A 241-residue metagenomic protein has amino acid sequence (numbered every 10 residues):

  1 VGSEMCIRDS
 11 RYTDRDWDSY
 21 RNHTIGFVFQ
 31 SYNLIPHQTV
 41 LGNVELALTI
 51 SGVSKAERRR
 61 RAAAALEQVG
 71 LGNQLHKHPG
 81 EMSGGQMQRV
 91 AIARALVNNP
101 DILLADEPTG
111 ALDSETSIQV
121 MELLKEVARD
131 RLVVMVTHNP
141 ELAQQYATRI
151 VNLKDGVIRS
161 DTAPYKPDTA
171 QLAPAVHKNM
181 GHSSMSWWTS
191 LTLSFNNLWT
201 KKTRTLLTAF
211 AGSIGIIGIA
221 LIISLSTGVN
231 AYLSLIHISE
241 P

Functional and structural regions predicted by a protein language model:
V1-I7, H237-P241: Short, small-residue-biased leader/transition segments that mark boundaries at the very start of proteins
S19, H78-Q88: Conserved ABC ATPase signature
H23-T24, L123-M135: Conserved catalytic loops of ABC-family nucleotide-binding domains
E45, T49-G52, A56-N73: Conserved ABC ATPase "signature" region
N99: Conserved catalytic motifs of ABC-family nucleotide-binding domains
V176-I214, I236, E240: N-terminal Sec/SRP start-transfer signal
I217-P241: Alpha-helical transmembrane segments
